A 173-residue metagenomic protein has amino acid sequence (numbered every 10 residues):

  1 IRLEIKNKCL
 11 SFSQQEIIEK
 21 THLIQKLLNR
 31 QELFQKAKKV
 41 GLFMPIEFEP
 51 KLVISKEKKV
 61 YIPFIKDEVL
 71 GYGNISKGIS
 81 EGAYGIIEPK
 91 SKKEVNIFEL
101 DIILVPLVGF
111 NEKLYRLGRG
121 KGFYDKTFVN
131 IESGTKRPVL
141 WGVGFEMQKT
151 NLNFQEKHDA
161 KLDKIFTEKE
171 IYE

Functional and structural regions predicted by a protein language model:
I1-E99: N-terminal active-site beta-alpha-beta segment that forms phosphate/nucleotide-binding and substrate-recognition loops
I5, L42, V60, L104 (+2 more regions): A residue-level signal for conserved active-site and pocket-lining positions in enzyme catalytic cores
F43-M44, V105-L107, V143-G144: Short His-Asn-centered micro-motif
P45-F48, V108-E112: Short glycine-rich anion-binding loops that position phosphate/pyrophosphate groups of nucleotides and phosphorylated
E68-N74, Y115-L117, L140: Short, well-ordered strand-loop elements centered on a beta-strand within folded domains, enriched for acidic residues
F98-I103, E112-Y115, K126-E173: Surface-exposed, charge/polar-rich loops and edge strands
R119-D125: Charged helix-capping and loop-helix junction motifs
